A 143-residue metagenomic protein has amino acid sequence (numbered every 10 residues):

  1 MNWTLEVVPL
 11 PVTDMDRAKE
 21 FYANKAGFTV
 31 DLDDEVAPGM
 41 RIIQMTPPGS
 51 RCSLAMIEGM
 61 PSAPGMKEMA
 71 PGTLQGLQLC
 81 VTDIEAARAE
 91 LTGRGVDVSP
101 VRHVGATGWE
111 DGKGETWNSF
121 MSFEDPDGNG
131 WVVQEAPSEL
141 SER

Functional and structural regions predicted by a protein language model:
M1, V7, D33-D34, R41 (+2 more regions): Vicinal oxygen chelate
N2-W3, P9-C52, A86, G93: Core segments of cupin and vicinal oxygen chelate
F21-A23, F28, Q44-P48, E58 (+4 more regions): Generic alpha-helical propensity signal that fires on short helical segments and nearby coil/disordered stretches
T29-G72, E124, G130-E135: Conserved short beta-strand elements that form part of the metal-binding/catalytic scaffold of enzyme active sites
